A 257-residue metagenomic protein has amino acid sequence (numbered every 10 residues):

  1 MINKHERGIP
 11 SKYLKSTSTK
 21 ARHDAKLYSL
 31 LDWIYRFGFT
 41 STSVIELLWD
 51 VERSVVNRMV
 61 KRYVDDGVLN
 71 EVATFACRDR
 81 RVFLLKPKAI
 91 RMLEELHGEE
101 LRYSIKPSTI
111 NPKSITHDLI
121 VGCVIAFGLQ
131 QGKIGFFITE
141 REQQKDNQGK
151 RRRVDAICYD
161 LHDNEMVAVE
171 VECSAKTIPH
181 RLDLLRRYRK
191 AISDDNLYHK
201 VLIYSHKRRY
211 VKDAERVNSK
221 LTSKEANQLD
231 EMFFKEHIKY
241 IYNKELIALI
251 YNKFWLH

Functional and structural regions predicted by a protein language model:
M1-Y103, P107-S108: Nuclease-adjacent, charged terminal/linker segments that flank catalytic cores
I2-N3, S11-T17, A21-W33, F39-T42 (+3 more regions): Non-catalytic C-terminal interaction segments of nucleic acid-processing enzymes
V72, P112-I115, I125-V167, A175-T177: Active-site metal-binding core of divalent-cation-utilizing nuclease and nuclease-like domains
I105-V121: A short, highly charged nucleic-acid-interacting micro-segment common to nuclease and nuclease-linked defense proteins
R141-E142, V171-C173, Y204-R208: Structural motif
A175-R186: Active-site-adjacent loop/helix micro-motif of nuclease/hydrolase catalytic cores
R186-D195: Short, basic/hydrophobic alpha-helical segments
